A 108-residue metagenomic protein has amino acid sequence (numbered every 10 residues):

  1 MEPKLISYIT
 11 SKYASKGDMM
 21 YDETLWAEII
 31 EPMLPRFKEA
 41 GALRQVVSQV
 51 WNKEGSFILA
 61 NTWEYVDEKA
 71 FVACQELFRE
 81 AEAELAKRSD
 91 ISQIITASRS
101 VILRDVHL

Functional and structural regions predicted by a protein language model:
M1-E2, L108: Basic/polar N-terminal segments that are highly enriched at the extreme N-terminus, encompassing both cleavable
K4-Y13, A60: Active-site-flanking beta-strand signature of metal-NTP-handling nucleotidyl enzymes and homologous cyclase-like
A14-W26: Short, surface-exposed ligand-recognition loops at beta-strand->loop->(often short) alpha-helix junctions that present
M20, E28-R44, E54, T62-V101 (+1 more regions): An amphipathic, aromatic/His-enriched active-site/gating alpha helix that lines ligand/cofactor pockets
Q49-G55: A short beta-turn/loop motif at secondary-structure boundaries
